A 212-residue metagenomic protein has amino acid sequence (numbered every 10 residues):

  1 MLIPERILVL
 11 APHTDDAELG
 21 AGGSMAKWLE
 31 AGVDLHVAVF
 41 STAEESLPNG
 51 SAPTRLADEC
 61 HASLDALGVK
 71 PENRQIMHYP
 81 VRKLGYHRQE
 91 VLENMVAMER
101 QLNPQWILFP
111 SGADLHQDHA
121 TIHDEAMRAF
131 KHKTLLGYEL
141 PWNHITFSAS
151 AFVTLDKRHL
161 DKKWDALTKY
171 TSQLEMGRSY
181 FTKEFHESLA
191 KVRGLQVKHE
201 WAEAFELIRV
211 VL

Functional and structural regions predicted by a protein language model:
M1-I3, S63, L67, P71 (+3 more regions): The feature marks non-catalytic terminal segments
M1-N103, R128-H132, L207: Active-site rim/loop-helix segments in enzyme catalytic domains that contact anionic ligands
P12, F40, S111-G112, E139-P141: Histidine-centered beta-alpha loop that forms part of the nucleotide-sugar donor binding/catalytic region in diverse
A17, E44-L47, D114-H119, N143-I145 (+1 more regions): Active-site environment of divalent metal-dependent phosphoester hydrolases
G23, P80, A113, P141 (+1 more regions): Flexible, active-site-proximal loop/turn residues at the rims of small-molecule/cofactor binding pockets and catalytic
H87, D118-T121, F147-S150: A short secondary-structure junction signal
M95-D114, H119: Proline-aspartate-enriched helix->loop->beta-strand connector
Q117-A129: Short Gly/Thr/Asp-enriched flexible loops that form oxyanion-binding sites at enzyme active sites
